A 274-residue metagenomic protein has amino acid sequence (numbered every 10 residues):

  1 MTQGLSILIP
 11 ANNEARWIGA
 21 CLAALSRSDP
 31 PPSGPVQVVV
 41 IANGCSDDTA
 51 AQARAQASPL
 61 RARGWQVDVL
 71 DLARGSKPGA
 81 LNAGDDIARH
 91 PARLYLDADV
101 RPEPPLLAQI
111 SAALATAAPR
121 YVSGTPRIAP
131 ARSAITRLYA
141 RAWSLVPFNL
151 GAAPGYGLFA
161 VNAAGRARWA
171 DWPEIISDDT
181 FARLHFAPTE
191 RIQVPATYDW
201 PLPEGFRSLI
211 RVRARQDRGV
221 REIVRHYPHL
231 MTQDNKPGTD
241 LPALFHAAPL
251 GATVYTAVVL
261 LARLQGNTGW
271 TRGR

Functional and structural regions predicted by a protein language model:
Q3-S6, Q37, F181: Cell-envelope/extracellular polymer assembly enzymes that use nucleotide-activated donors
L5-E14, C21, S28, I41: A conserved hydrophobic helix/loop-capping motif in glycosyltransferases and polysaccharide synthases
A23-P35: Short, acidic, metal-binding catalytic loop of nucleotide-sugar glycosyltransferases
A24, A42-Q52, R74: A conserved acidic beta->alpha catalytic loop
D71-A88: Glycine-rich, basic loop-to-helix element that forms the pyrophosphate-binding segment of sugar-nucleotide handling
R93: Short aromatic/hydrophobic "clamp" motif used to bind/position activated sugar donors
P104-A134: Conserved donor NDP-sugar-binding/catalytic core segment of glycosyltransferases
L202-P203, R215-R274: Terminal low-complexity segments of carbohydrate-biosynthetic enzymes
